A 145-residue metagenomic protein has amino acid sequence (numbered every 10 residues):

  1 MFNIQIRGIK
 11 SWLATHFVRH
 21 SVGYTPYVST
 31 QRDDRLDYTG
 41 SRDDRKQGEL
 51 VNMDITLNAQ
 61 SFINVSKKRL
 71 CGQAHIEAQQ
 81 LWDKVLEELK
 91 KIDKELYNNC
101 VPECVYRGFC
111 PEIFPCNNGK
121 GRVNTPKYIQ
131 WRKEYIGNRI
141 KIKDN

Functional and structural regions predicted by a protein language model:
M1-N145: Family-specific signature for flavin-dependent thymidylate synthase
